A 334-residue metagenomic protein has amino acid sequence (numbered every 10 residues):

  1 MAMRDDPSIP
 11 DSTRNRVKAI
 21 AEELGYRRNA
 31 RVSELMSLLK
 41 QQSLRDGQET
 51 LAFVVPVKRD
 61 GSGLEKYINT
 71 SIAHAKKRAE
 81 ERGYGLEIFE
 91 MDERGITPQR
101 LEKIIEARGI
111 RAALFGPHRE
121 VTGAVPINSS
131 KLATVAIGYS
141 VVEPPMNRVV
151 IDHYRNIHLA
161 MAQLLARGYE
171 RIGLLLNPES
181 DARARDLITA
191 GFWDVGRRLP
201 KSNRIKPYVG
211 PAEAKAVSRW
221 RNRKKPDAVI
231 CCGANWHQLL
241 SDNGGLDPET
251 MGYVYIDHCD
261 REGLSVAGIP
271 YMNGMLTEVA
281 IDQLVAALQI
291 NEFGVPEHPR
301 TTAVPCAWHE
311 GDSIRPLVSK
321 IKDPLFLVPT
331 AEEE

Functional and structural regions predicted by a protein language model:
M1-Q41, E333: N-terminal helix-turn-helix DNA-binding module of bacterial transcription factors
D11, V135-Y139, I151, V254-D257 (+2 more regions): Generic beta-sheet signal
L38-A162, A166, A212-C231, N235-N243: Alpha-helical recognition/docking segments in bacterial nutrient-uptake and carbohydrate-utilization systems
T50-V54, G173, V254: Short, well-ordered beta-strand segments
A79-E93, P144, I172-L175, D186-K215: Short beta-strand elements in bilobed, periplasmic/extracellular small-molecule ligand-binding domains
G123-A124, N128-I137, V150-L159, R167 (+2 more regions): Short acidic, glycine/proline-enriched helix-loop-strand junctions
A160-L199, G294-R315: An alpha-beta-alpha
R219-E334: Flexible loop/turn connectors
